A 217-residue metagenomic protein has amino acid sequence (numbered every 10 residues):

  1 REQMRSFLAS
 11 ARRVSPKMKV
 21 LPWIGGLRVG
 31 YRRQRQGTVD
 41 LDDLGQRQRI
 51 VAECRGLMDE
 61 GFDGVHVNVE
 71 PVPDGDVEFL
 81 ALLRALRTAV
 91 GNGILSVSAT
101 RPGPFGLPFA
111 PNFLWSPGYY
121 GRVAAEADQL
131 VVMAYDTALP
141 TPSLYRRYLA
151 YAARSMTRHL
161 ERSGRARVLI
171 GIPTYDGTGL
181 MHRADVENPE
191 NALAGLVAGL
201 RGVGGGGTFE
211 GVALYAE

Functional and structural regions predicted by a protein language model:
R1-E217: Secreted glycan hydrolases and related glycan-binding modules that recognize and/or cleave
